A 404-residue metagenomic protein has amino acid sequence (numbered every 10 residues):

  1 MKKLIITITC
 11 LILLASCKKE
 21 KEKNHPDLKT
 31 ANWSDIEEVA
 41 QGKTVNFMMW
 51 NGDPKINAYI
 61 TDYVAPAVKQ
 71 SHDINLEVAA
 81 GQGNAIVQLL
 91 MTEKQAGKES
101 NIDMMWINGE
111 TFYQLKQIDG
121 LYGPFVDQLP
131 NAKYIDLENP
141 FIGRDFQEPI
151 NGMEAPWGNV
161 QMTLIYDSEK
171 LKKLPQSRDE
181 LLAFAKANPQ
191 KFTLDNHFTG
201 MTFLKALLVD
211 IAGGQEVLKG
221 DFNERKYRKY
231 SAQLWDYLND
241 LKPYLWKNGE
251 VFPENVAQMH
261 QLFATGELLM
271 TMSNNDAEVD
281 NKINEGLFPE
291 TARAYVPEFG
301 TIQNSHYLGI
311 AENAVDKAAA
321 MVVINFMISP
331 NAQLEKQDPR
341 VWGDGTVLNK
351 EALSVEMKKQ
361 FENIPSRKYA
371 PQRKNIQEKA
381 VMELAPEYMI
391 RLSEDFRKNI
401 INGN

Functional and structural regions predicted by a protein language model:
C17, T301-I302, H306-I376: Mature extracytoplasmic/periplasmic domains
C17-H25: Bacterial lipoprotein signal-peptidase II cleavage site
H25-N32, T44-I60, H306: Extracytoplasmic "Venus flytrap"
K29, Q261, S366-N404: Conserved C-terminal helix/tail region of periplasmic/extracytoplasmic solute-binding proteins
W50-Y63, E77-V87, S100-I102, W106-A257: Extracytoplasmic ligand-binding site segments that recognize negatively charged/polar headgroups
L115-P124, E148-N151, N281-V296, Q360: Ligand-binding "clamshell"
W246-N313: Extracytoplasmic/periplasmic substrate-binding proteins
